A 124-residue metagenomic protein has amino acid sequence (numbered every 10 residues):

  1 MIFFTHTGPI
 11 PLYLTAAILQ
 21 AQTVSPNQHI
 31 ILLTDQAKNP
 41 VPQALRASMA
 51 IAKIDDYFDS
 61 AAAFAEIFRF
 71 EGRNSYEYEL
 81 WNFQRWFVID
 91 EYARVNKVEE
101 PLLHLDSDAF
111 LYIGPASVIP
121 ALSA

Functional and structural regions predicted by a protein language model:
M1-E71, R94: N-terminal anchoring/stem segment of glycosyltransferases
I10-P11, E79-F83: A conditional alpha-helix N-cap/helix-loop micro-motif detector
G72-Y78: Surface-exposed cleft-lining segments at the edges of enzyme active sites
W81-A124: GT-A fold catalytic core of metal-dependent nucleotide-sugar glycosyltransferases, centered on the diacidic
